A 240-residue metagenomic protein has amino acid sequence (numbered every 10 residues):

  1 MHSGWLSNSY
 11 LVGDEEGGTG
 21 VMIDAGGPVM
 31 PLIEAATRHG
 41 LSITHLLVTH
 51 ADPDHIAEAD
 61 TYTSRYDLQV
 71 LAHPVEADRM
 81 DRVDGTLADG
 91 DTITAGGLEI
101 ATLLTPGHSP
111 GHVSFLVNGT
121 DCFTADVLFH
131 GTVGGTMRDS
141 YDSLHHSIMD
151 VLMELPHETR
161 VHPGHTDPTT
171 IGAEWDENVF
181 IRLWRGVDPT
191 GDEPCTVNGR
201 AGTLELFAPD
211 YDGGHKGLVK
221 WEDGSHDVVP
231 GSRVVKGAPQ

Functional and structural regions predicted by a protein language model:
H2, A25-P28, A51, H108-S109 (+4 more regions): Active-site metal-binding loops of divalent metal-dependent hydrolases
G4-L6, G17-G20, G27-A101, V179-F180: Active-site HxH/HxHxD metal-binding segment of metal-dependent hydrolases
L11, G90-V117, C122: Core dinuclear metal-dependent hydrolase active-site scaffold
V12, D24, H50, L87 (+6 more regions): Divalent metal-coordination and catalytic microenvironments
M22-I23, T44-D52, Q69-P74, L104-G107 (+3 more regions): Active-site neighborhood of phospho(di)ester-bond hydrolases with catalytic His/Asp-centered motifs
D78-D81, G131-M137: A short acidic, helix-capping loop that chelates divalent metal ions and anchors anionic groups
A88, D139-I148: Charged helix-capping and loop-helix junction motifs
H146-R160, T166-Q240: Accessory terminal helices/loops
